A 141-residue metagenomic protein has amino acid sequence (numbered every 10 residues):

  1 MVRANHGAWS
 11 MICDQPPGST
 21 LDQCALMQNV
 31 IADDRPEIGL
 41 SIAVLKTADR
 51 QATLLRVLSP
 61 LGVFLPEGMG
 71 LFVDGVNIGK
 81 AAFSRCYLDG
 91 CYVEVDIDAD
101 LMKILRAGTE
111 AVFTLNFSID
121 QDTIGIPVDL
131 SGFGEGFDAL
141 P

Functional and structural regions predicted by a protein language model:
M1-P141: A generic "folded-domain core" signal
